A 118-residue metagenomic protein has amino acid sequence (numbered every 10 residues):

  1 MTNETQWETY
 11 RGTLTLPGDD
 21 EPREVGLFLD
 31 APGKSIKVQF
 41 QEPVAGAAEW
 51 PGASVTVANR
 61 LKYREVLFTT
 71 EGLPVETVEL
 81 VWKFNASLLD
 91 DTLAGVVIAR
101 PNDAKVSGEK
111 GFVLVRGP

Functional and structural regions predicted by a protein language model:
T2-L88, V97-P118: Central antiparallel beta-sheet cores of small beta-barrel/beta-sandwich binding domains
T92-L93: Ser/Thr/Pro-rich low-complexity tracts
